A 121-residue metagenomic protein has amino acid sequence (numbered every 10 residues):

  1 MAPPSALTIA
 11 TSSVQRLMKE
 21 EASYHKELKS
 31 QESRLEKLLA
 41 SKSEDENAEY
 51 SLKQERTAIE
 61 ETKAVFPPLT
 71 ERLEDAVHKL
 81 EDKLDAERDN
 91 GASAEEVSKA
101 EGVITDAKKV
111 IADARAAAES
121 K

Functional and structural regions predicted by a protein language model:
M1-S13: Short, charge-rich amphipathic alpha-helices with coiled-coil/heptad character
A10, V14-L17, E21-L38, T62 (+3 more regions): Non-transmembrane amphipathic alpha-helical segments
T11, R56, V77, E101-I104 (+1 more regions): Generic structural concept
L28, E32-L35, K42-D45, E49-L52: Extended alpha-helical coiled-coil "stalk/arm" regions that act as elongated linkers or oligomerization scaffolds
E49-T57, A94-E101: Short, charged, amphipathic alpha-helical segments
T57-V77, I111-A114: Amphipathic alpha-helical coiled-coil segments
L69-E96, E119-K121: Long amphipathic alpha-helical coiled-coil segments
E96-K121: Domain-scale macromolecular recognition modules
